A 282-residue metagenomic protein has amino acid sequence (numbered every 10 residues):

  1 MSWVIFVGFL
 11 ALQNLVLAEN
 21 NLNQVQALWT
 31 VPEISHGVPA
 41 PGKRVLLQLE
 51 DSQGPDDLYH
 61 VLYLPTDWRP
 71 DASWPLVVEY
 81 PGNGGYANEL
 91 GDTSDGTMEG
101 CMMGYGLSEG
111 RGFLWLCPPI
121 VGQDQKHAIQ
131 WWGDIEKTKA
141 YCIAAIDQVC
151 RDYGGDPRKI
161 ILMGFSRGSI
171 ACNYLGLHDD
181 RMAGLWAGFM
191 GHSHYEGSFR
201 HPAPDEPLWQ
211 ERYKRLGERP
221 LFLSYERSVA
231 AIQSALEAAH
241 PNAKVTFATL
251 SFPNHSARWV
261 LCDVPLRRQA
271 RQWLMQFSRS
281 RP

Functional and structural regions predicted by a protein language model:
S2-Q13: Bacterial N-terminal signal peptides
L15-L76, F113, Q233-A238, C262 (+1 more regions): A domain-start/cap signature at the N-terminus of enzymes
D67-W68, A72, A128-S166, D180: Gly/Ser-rich "nucleophile elbow"/oxyanion-hole loop immediately N-terminal to the catalytic nucleophile in hydrolases
L76, G82-A145: Active-site machinery of serine-nucleophile hydrolases
G82-Y86, I120-Q125, S166-I170, H194-F199 (+2 more regions): Solvent-exposed loop/turn segments at secondary-structure junctions within structured extracellular/periplasmic domains
S169-R181: Short glycine-enriched nucleophile-adjacent loop and the immediately C-terminal alpha-helix near the catalytic center
A183-R267: The feature captures the conserved acid-bearing segment of alpha/beta-hydrolase catalytic domains
P265-P282: Catalytic active-site module of serine/aspartate enzymes centered on a nucleophile-bearing elbow/loop
